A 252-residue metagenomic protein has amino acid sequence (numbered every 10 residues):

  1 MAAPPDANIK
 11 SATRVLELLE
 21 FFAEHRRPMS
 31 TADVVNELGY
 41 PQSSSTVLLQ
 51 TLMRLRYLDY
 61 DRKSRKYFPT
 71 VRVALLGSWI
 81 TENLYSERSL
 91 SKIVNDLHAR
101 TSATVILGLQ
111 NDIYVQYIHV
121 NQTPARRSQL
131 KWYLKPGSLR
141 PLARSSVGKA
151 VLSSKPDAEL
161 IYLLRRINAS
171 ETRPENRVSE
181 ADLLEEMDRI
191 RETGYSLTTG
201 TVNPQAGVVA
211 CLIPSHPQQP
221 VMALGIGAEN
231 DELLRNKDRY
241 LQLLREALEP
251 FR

Functional and structural regions predicted by a protein language model:
M1-T81, E249-P250: N-terminal helix-turn-helix
N8-A12, K66, T70, N83 (+7 more regions): Short, structured helix-loop boundary elements
A23, G148, L152, P156 (+1 more regions): Short amphipathic alpha-helical signal-transduction/dimerization elements
E37, L48, S91-R100, I106 (+2 more regions): Amphipathic alpha-helical regulatory segments at dimerization interfaces that relay allosteric signals between sensory
L58-Y60, L107-G108, I213: A structural signal for short hydrophobic beta-strand segments in well-ordered beta-sheet cores
F68-A74, S78-R166: Amphipathic alpha-helical effector-binding/dimerization core of metabolite-sensing transcriptional regulators
R173-P250: Extended hydrophobic
